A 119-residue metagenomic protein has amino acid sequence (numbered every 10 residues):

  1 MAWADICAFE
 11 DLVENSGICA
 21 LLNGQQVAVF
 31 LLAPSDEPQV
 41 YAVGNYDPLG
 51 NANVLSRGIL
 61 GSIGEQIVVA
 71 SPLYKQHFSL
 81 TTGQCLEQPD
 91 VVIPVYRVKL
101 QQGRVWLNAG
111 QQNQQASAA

Functional and structural regions predicted by a protein language model:
M1-Q66, S79-L80, V92-A119: N-terminal pre-ligand scaffold of iron-sulfur
D47, S71-Y74: Short cysteine clusters
